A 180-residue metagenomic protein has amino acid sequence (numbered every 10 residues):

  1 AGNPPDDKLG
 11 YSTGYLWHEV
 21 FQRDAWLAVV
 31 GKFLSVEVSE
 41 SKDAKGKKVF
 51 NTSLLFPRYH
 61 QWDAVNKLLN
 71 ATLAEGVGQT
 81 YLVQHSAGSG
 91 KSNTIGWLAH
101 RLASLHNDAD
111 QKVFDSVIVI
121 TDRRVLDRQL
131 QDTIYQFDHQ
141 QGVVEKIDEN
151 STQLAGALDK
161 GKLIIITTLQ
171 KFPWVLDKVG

Functional and structural regions predicted by a protein language model:
A1-S116, V125, Q129-Q140, Q170: ATP-dependent helicase/translocase motor core
G76, L158, D177-K178: Short acidic, glycine/proline-rich loop/turn micro-motifs
S104-N107, N150-Q153, K178-G180: A generic local structural motif
D122: Conserved H-loop
E145-E149: Phosphate/diphosphate-binding loops
N150-I165: Conserved motor-coupling elements within RecA-like helicase/translocase cores
I164-G180: Conserved RecA-like ASCE ATPase "motif II neighborhood" in helicase/translocase motors
